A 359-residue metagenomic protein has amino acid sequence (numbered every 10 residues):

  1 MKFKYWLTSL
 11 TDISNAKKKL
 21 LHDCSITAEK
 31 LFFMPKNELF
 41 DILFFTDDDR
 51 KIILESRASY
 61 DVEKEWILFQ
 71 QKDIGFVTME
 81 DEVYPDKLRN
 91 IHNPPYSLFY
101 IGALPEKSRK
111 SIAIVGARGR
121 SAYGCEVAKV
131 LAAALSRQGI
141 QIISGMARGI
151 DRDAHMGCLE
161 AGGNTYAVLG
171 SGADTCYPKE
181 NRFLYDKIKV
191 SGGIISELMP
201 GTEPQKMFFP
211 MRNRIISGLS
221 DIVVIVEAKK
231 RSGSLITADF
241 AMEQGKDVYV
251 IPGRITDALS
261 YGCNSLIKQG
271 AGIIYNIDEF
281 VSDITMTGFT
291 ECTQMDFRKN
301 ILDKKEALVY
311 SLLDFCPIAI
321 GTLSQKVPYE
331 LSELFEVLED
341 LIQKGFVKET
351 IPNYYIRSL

Functional and structural regions predicted by a protein language model:
M1-E126, V130-R137: Short, positively charged patches
T78-L359: Glycine-biased, small-residue-rich flexible motifs in mid-sequence functional cores and linkers
